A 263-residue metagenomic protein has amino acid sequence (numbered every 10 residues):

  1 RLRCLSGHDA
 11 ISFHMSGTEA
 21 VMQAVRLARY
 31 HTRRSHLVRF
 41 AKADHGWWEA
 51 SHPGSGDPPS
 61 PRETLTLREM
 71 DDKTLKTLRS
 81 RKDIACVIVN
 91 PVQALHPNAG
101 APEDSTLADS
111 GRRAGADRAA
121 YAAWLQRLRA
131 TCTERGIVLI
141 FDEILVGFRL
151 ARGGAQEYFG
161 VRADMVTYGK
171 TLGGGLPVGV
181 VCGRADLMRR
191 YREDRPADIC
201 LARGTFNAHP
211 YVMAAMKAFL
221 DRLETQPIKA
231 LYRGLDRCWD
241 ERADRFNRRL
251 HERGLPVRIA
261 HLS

Functional and structural regions predicted by a protein language model:
L2, A24, L37, T64 (+6 more regions): Buried hydrophobic positions in well-ordered alpha/beta secondary-structure cores of metabolic enzymes
R3-A116, R237-D240: PLP-dependent aspartate aminotransferase-fold enzymes
I11-T18, A41-D44, L145, T167-G173 (+2 more regions): Active-site nucleophile and cofactor-binding loops and adjacent substrate-binding regions of central metabolic enzymes
H31, R129, E134-R135, R253: Helix C-cap/helix->beta junction micro-motif
N90-A122, G136-F159: Conserved PLP phosphate-binding loop immediately N-terminal to the Schiff-base lysine helix in PLP-dependent enzymes
F159-Y191, A208-A215: Active-site PLP attachment segment
G204-L235: Structural motif of enzymes handling amino- and sulfur-group chemistry
Q226-S263: Conserved PLP-dependent catalytic core of the aminotransferase class-I/II
